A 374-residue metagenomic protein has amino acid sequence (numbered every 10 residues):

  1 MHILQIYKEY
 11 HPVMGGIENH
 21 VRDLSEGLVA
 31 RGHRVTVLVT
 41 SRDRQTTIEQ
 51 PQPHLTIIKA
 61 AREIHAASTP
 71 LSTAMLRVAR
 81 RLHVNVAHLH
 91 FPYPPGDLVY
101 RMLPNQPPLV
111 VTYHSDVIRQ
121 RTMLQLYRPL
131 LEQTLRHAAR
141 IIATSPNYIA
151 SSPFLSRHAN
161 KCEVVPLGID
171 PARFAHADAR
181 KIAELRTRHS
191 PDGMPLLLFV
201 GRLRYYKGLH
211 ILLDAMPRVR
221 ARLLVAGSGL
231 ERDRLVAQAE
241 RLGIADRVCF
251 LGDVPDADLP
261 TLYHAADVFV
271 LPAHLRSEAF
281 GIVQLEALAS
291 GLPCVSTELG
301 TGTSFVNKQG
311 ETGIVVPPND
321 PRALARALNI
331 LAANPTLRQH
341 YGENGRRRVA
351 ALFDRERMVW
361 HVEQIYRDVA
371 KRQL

Functional and structural regions predicted by a protein language model:
N19, D23, P195-R218, L230-V236 (+2 more regions): A conserved mid-protein helix/loop that constitutes part of the nucleotide-sugar donor-binding site
L89-G96: Short His-centered aromatic/hydrophobic patch
T134-L135, D253-V254, T261-A266: Short alpha-helical donor nucleotide-sugar binding micro-motif in glycosyltransferases
R136-H176: A short, active-site helix/loop in glycosyltransferases that binds the activated sugar's phosphate group
A139, H264-A279, L292: Acidic donor-binding loop of glycosyltransferase active sites
V236-V254: Nucleotide-activated donor-binding/catalytic signature segment of Leloir-type glycosyltransferases, i.e., the conserved
A289, P293-T297: Short hydrophobic beta-strand element within catalytic cores of glycosyltransferases and related nucleotide-activated
K308-R322, N329-T336: Conserved acidic donor-binding segment of nucleotide-sugar-dependent glycosyltransferases
